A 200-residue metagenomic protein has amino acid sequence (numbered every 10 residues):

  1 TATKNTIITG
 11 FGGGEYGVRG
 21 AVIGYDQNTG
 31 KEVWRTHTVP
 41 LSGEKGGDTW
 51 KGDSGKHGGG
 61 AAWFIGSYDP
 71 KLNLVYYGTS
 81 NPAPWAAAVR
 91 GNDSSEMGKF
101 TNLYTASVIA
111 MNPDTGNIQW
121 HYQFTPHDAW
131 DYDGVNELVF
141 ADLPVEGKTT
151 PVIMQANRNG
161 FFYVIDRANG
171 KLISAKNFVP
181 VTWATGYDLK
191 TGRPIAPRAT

Functional and structural regions predicted by a protein language model:
T1-T200: Noncatalytic, solvent-exposed loop/strand surfaces of beta-propeller-type extracellular/periplasmic domains
